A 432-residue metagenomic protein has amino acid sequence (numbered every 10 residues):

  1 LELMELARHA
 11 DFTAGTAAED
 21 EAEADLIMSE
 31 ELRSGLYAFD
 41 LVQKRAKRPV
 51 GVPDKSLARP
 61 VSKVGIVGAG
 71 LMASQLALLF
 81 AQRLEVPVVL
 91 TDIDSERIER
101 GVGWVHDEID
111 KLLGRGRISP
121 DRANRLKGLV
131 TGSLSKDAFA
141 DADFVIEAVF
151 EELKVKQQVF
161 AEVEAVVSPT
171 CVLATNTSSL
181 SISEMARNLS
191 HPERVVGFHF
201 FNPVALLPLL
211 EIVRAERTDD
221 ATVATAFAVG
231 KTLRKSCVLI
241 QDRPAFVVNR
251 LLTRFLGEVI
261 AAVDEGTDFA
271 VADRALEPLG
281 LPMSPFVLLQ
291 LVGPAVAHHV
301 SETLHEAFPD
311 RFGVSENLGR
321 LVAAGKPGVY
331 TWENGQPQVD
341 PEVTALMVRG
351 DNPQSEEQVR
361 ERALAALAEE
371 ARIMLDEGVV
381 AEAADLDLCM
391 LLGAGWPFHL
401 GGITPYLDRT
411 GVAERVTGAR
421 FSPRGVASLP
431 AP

Functional and structural regions predicted by a protein language model:
L1-P432: N-terminal glycine-rich phosphate-binding loop for ADP-containing cofactors
